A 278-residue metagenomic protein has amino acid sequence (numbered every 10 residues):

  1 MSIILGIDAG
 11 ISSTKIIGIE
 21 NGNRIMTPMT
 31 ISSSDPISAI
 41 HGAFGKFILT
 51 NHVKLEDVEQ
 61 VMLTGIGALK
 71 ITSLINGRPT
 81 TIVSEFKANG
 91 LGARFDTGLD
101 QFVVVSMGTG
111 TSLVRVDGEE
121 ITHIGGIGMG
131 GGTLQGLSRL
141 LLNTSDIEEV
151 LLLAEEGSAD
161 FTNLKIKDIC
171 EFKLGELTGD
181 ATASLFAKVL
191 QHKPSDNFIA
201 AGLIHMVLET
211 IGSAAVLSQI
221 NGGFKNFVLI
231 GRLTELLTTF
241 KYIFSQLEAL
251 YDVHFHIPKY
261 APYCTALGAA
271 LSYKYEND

Functional and structural regions predicted by a protein language model:
I3-G42, I121: Short glycine-rich, Thr/Ser-proximal phosphate-binding strand/loop in the N-terminal lobe of ATP-dependent enzymes
M29-S32, F44, L49-E85, D96 (+1 more regions): Short beta-strand-loop/turn "lid" adjacent to the catalytic site in phosphate-handling enzymes
L63-L69, L217-L247, P262: Glycine-rich phosphate-binding loops at beta-strand->alpha-helix junctions
I71, N76-V105, G110-E120, L267-Y273: Conserved phosphate-binding catalytic cores of ATP/NTP-utilizing and phosphoryl-transfer enzymes
P79-F86, F244-L267: Conserved phosphate-binding/catalytic loops in two-lobed NTP-binding clefts
L91-D96, L134-S138, V253-D278: Glycine-rich phosphate-binding/hydrolytic loop that grips phosphoryl groups
E119-L174: Glycine-rich phosphate-binding loop plus the immediately following alpha-helix
G175-N226, L233: Adenine-nucleotide phosphate-binding core of ATP-dependent small-molecule kinases
